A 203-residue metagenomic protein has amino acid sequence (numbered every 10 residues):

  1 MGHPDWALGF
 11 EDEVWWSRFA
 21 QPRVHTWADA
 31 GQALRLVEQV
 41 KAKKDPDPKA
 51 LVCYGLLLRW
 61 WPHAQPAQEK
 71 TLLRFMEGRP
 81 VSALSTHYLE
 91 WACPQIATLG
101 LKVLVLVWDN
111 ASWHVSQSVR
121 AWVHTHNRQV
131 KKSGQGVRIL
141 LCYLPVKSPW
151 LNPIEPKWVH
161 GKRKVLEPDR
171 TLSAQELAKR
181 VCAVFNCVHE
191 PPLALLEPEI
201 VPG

Functional and structural regions predicted by a protein language model:
M1-W91: Extended, low-complexity cationic-aromatic segments
P4-W6, V137-L140, K147, L151-G203: C-terminal anion-handling pockets and recognition modules
D12, K49, G55-L56, D109 (+3 more regions): Generic structural signal for small/hydrophobic residues in well-ordered secondary structure, especially within
D12, L101-V115, L144, N152: Acidic/histidine-rich, metal-coordinating catalytic segments
S17-A20, W113-Q117, W150-P153: Short catalytic/ligand-binding loop motif for oxyanion handling, primarily in non-cytosolic enzymes, centered on
F75-G78, C142-V146: Conserved beta-strand termini and adjacent loop/short-helix elements that scaffold enzyme active sites in alpha/beta
S85-V105: Short, basic/hydrophobic alpha-helical segments
S116-S133: Short, aromatic/basic amphipathic alpha-helical patches
